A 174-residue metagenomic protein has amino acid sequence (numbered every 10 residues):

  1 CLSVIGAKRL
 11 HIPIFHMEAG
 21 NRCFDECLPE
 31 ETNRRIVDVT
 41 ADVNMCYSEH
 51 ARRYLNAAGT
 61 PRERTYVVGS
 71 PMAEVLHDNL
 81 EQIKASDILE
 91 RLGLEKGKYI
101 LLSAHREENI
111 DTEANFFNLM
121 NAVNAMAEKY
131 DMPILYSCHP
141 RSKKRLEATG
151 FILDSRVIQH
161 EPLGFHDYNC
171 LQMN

Functional and structural regions predicted by a protein language model:
C1-P61: Active-site and donor-binding regions of nucleotide-sugar-utilizing enzymes
L2, Y54, V75, K144-L146: Phosphate- and divalent-cation-binding pockets in alpha/beta enzyme and binding domains that engage nucleotide-derived
I14-G20, G69, L102-R106, S137: Short beta-strands and strand-loop turn motifs
F15, M45, Y66, L135 (+1 more regions): Hydrophobic/aromatic beta-strand patches that form the interior of the parallel beta-sheet core in alpha/beta enzyme
E18, S48, G69, E161-L163: Residues at the C-termini of beta-strands that transition into short coil/loop
F24-P29, L76-H77, D167-L171: Short, charged, surface-exposed secondary-structure boundary motifs
V37-N115: A nucleotide-sugar donor-handling region in carbohydrate enzymes
I83-N174: Donor-nucleotide binding loops and adjacent catalytic segments primarily of GT-B fold Leloir glycosyltransferases
